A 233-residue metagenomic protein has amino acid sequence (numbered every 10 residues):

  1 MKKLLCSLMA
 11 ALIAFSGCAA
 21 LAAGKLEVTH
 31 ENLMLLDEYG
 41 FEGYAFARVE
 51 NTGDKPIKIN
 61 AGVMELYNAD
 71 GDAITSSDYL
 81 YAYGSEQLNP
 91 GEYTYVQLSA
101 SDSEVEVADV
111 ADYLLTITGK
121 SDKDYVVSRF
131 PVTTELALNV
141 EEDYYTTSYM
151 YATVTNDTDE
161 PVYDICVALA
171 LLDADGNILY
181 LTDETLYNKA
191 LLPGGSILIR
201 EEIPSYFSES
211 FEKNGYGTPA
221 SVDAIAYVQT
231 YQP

Functional and structural regions predicted by a protein language model:
M1-L4: Positively charged n-region of N-terminal signal peptides that target proteins for export
F15-L26: Sec-dependent signal peptide cleavage junction
G40-F46, A61, Y144-Y151: Short, solvent-exposed loop/turn segments enriched in Ser/Thr/Gly
V49-D54, V154-T158: Asparagine-centered strand-capping/turn motif at beta-strand->loop junctions
D54-I59, A73-I74, D159-D164, I178-L179: Short acidic/proline- and small/hydrophobic-mixed sequence motifs that coincide with surface turns and coil-to-beta
L66-S77, L171-L181: Short aromatic-acidic-glycine turn motif
I74-V105, L181-E209: Intrinsically disordered, low-complexity Pro/Gly/Ser/Thr-rich segments with frequent PxxP/GP/PP motifs and embedded
S101-E141, Y206-P233: Terminal connector regions
